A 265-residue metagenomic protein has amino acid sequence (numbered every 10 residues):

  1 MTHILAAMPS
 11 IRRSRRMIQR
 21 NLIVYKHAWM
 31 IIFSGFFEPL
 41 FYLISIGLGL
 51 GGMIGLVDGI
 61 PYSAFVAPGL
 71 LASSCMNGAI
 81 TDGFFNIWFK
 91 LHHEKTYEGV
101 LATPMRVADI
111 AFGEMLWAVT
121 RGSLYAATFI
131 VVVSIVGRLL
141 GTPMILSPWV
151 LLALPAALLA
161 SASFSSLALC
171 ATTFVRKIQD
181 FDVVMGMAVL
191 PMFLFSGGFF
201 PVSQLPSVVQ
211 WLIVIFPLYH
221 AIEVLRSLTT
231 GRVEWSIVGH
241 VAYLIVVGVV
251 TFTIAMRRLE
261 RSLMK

Functional and structural regions predicted by a protein language model:
T2-E38: Aromatic- and glycine-rich beta-strand/loop motifs that create alpha-glucan
I4, H27-I31, F65-G69, N77-T81 (+4 more regions): Short alpha-helical transmembrane interface motifs in multi-pass membrane proteins
V24, L56-V57, T142-P143, F193-V250: Membrane-interfacial helix-loop-helix junctions in multi-pass membrane proteins
W29, G49-G59: Short, hydrophobic transmembrane alpha-helix segments
F33, E38, K177-S196: Pore- or pathway-lining transmembrane helices of multi-pass membrane proteins that form conduits for solutes/ions
F41-I46, S63-V136, A168, M187 (+1 more regions): Hydrophobic alpha-helical transmembrane segments of multi-pass membrane transport proteins
V107, F112-M185, V233-M256: Alpha-helical transmembrane segments and their short interhelical loops
L259-K265: Short cytosolic juxtamembrane segments of multi-pass membrane proteins
